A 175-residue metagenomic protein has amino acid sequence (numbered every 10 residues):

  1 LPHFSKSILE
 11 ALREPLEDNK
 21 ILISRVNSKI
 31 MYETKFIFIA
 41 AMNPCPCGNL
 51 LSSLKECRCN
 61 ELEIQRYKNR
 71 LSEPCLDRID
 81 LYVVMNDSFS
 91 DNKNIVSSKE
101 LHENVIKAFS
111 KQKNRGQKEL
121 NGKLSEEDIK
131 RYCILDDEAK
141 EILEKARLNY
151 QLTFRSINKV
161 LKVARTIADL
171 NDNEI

Functional and structural regions predicted by a protein language model:
L1-F4: Conserved Walker B
K6-I175: Basic, amphipathic alpha-helical bundle interface domains used for macromolecular binding and assembly
